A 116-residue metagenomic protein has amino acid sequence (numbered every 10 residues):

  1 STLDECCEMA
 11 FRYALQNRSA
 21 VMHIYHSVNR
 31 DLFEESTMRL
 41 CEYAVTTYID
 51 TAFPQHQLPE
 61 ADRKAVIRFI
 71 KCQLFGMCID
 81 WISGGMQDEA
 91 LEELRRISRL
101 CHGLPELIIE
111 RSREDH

Functional and structural regions predicted by a protein language model:
S1, I24-V28, H56-A61, Q87-D88: Short, surface-exposed loop/turn segments at secondary-structure junctions
S1-A20, R30: Hydrophobic alpha-helical connector segments
M9-Y13, N29-Q55, A61-G76, E106: Amphipathic alpha-helical packing segments from all-alpha helical-bundle domains
V21-M22, Y48: Short, structured loop/turn "capping" segments at alpha-beta junctions
M22, C78-I79: Amphipathic alpha-helical segments within well-ordered protein domains
M22-I24, F33, A90: Short, hydrophobic secondary-structure boundary micro-motifs
D50, K64, K71-C72, D80-H116: C-terminal peripheral helix-coil segments that are non-catalytic and often amphipathic
